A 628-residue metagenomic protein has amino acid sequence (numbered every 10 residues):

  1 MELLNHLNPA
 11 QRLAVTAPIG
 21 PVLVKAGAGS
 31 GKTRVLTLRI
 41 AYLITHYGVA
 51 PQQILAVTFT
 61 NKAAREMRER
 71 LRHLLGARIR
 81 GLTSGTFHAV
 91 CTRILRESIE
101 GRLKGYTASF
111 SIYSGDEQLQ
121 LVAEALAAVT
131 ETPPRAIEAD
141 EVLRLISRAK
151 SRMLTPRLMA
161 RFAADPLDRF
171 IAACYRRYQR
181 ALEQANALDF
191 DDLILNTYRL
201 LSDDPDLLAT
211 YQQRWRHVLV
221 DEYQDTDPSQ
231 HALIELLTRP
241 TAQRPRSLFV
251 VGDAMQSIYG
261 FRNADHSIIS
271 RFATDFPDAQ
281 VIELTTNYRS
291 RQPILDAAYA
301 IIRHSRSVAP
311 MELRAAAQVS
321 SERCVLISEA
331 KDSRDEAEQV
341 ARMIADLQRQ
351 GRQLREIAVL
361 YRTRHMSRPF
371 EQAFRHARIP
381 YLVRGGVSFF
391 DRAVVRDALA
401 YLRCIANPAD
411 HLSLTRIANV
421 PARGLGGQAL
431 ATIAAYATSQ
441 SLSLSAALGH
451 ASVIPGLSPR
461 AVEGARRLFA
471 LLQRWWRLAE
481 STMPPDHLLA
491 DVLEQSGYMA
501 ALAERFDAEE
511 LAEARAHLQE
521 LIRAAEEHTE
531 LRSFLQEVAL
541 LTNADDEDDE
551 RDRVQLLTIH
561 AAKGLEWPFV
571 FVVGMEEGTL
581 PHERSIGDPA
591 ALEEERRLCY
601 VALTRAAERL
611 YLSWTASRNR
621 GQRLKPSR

Functional and structural regions predicted by a protein language model:
N5-T16, G20-K25, R34-V35, G48 (+7 more regions): Conserved helicase NTPase motor core
V24, A28-L36, I40, P51 (+7 more regions): Helicase P-loop NTPase motor core
L43-Q52, G76: Post-Walker A helix-loop "phosphate-sensing" segment adjacent to the P-loop in P-loop NTPases
Q53-L145, L158, F162-A163, A173 (+2 more regions): Conserved P-loop NTPase-based nucleic-acid remodeling module centered on helicase motor cores
I79-I94, I379-A400: Conserved beta-strand -> loop -> alpha-helix junction used to position metal-binding or nucleic-acid-contacting
T83-T86, T197, D552-I559: Conserved two-lobed SF2 helicase motor
P134, K150-P156, A242, P293 (+3 more regions): Proline-centered turn/helix-capping motifs that create local helix->coil transitions or kinks
R161-A164, P245, Q353, S367-I379 (+2 more regions): Conserved helicase C-terminal RecA-like lobe
